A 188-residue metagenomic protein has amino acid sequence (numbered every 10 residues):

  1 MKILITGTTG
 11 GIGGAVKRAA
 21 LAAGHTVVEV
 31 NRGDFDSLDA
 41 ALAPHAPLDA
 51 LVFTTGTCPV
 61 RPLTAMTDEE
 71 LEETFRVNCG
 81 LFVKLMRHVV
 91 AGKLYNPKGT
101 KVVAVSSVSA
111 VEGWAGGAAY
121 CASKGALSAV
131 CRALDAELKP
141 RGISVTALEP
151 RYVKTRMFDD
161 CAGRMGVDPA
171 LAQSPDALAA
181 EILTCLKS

Functional and structural regions predicted by a protein language model:
T9, G13-K17: N-terminal Rossmann NAD(P)H-binding glycine-rich loop of SDR-like oxidoreductase domains
P62-L63, E70-F75: Substrate-binding pocket helix/loop in short-chain dehydrogenase/reductase
T64, E112-A118: Active-site loop immediately N-terminal to the catalytic Tyr-X3-Lys motif of short-chain dehydrogenase/reductase
M86, S123: Active-site helix of classical SDR
A91, A136-E137: Alpha-helical segment proximal to the catalytic Tyr-Lys
S107: Residue(s) in the substrate-gating loop at a strand-loop-helix junction that position the organic substrate next
A147, V167-S188: C-terminal helical subdomain
